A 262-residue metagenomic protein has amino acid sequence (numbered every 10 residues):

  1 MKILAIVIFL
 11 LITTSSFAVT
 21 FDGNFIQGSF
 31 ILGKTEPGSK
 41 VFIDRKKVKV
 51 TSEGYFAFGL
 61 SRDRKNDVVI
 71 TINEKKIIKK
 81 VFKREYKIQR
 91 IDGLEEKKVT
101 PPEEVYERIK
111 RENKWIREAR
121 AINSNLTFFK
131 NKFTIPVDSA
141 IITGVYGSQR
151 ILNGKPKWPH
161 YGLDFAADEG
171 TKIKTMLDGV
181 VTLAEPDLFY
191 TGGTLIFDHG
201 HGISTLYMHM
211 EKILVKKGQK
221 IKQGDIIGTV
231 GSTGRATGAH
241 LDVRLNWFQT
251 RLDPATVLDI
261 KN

Functional and structural regions predicted by a protein language model:
M1-L10: Sec-dependent signal peptide recognition, specifically the positively charged N-region followed immediately by
T13-S16: N-terminal signal peptide c-region/cleavage motif recognized by signal peptidases
A18-E85: Cationic-aromatic interfacial patches
P37, G144, A167, L183 (+2 more regions): A residue-level detector for short acidic-glycine micro-motifs
K80-T191: Surface-exposed, glycine-biased beta-strand/turn segments
K172-L183, V215-V230: Short, well-structured beta-strand-loop connectors
M176-E211, A239-H240, R244: Zn2+-dependent peptidoglycan hydrolase active-site motif and core
Q219-T237, V243-N262: Extended, charge-rich intrinsically disordered regulatory tails
